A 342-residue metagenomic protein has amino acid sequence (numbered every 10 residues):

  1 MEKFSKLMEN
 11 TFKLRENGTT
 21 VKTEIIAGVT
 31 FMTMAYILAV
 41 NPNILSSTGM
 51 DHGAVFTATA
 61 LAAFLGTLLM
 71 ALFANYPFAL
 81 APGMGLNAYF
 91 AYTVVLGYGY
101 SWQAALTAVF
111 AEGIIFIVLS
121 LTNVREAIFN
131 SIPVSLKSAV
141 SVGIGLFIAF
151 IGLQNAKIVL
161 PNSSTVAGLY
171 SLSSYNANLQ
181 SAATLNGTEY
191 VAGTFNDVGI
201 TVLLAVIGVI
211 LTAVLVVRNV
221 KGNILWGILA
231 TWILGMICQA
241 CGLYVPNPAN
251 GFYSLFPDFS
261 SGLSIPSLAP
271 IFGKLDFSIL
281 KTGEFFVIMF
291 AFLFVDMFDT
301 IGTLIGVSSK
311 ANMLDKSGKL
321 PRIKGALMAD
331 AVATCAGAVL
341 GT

Functional and structural regions predicted by a protein language model:
M1-G18: Short, Lys/Arg-rich, polar N-terminal cytosolic tail immediately upstream of the first transmembrane signal-anchor
E16-V29: N-terminal membrane topogenic signal
N17, L45-L61, L65, F285-T342: Membrane-embedded helical hairpins/re-entrant loop segments and their flanking transmembrane helices within multi-pass
I26-V198: Early transmembrane hairpin of solute transport permeases
A62-L68, N87-A91, A205-T212, D330-T334: Hydrophobic, membrane-inserted alpha-helices
M84, T107-F110, G143-I144, V202-I210 (+1 more regions): Hydrophobic mid-bilayer segments of alpha-helices in multi-pass membrane transport proteins, especially secondary
L153, L179-I207, G273-F290: Hydrophobic alpha-helical transmembrane segments
N196, I210-S267, L293-M297: Flexible hinge motifs at transmembrane-helix junctions and intramembrane kinks/re-entrant loops in multi-pass membrane
